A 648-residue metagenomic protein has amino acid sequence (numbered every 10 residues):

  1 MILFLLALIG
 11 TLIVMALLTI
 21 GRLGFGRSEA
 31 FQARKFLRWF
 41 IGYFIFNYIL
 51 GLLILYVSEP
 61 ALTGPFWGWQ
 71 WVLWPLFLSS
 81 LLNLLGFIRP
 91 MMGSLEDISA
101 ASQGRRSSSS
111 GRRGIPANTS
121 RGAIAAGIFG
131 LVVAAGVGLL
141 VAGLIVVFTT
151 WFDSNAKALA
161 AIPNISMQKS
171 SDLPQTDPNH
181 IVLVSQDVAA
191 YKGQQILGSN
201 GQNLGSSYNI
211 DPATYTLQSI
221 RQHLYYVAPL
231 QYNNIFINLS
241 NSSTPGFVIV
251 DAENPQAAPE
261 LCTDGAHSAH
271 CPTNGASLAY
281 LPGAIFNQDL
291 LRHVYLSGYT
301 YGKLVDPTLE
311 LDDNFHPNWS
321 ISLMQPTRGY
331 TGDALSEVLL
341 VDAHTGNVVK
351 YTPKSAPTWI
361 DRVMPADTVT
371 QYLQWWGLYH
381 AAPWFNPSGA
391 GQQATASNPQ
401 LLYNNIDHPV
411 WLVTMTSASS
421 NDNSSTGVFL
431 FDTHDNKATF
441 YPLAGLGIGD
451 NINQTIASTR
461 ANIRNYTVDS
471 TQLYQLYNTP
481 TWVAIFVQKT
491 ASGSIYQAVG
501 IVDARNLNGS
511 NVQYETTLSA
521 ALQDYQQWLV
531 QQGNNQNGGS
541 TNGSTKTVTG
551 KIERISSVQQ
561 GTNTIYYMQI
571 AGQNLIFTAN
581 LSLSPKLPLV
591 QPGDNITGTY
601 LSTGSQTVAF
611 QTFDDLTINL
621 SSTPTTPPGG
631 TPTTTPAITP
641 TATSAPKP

Functional and structural regions predicted by a protein language model:
M1: Nucleotide/phosphate-binding sheet-loop regions of phosphoryl- and nucleotidyl-transfer enzymes
F4-P632, P636, P640, P646-P648: Soluble extracytoplasmic regions of secretory-pathway and membrane proteins
